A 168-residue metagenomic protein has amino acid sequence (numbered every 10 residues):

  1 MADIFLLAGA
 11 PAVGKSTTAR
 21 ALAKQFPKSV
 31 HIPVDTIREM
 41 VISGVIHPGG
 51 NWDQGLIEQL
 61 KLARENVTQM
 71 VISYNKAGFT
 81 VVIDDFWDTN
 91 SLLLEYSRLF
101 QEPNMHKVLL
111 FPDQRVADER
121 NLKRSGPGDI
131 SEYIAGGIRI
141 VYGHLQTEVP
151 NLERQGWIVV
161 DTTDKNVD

Functional and structural regions predicted by a protein language model:
L7: Hydrophobic anchor at the beta1->P-loop junction of P-loop NTPases
A10: P-loop (Walker A) phosphate-binding loop of NTP-binding proteins
V13: ATP-binding Walker
S16: Walker A/P-loop
R20-N66: Conserved substrate/cofactor phosphate-moiety recognition/catalytic segment in nucleotide-dependent phosphotransferases
E58-E102: Glycine-rich phosphate-binding loop used to anchor ATP phosphates in small-molecule kinases, encompassing both
Q101-L122, V160: Conserved phosphate-donor/acceptor-positioning beta-strand/loop module used by diverse small-molecule
G126-D168: Small-molecule kinase domains that catalyze NTP-dependent phosphoryl transfer to phosphate-bearing small molecules
